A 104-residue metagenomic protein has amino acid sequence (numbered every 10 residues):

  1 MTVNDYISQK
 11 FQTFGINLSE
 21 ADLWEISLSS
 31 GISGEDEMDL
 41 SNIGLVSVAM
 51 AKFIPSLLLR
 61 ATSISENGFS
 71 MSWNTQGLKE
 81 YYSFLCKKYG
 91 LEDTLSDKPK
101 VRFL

Functional and structural regions predicted by a protein language model:
M1-L45, K87-L104: Conserved short "hinge" loops at termini or chain/domain junctions
E37-F103: Domain-terminus/edge residues, biased toward the C-terminal soluble/receptor-binding domains of extracytoplasmic
